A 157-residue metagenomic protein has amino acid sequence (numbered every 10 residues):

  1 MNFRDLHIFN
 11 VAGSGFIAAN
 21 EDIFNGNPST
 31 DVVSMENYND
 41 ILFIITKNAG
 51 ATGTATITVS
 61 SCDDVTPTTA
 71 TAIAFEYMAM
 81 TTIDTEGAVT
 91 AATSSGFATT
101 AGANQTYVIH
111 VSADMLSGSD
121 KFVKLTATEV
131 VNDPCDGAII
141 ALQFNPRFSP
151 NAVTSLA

Functional and structural regions predicted by a protein language model:
M1-F16, S119, A127-A157: C-terminal interaction-tip segments
M1-L42, L156: Solvent-exposed, flexible loop/coil segments flanking beta-strands in beta-rich domains
M1-L6, T71, M80-D84, S112: Predominantly extracellular/luminal regions of secreted and cell-surface proteins, especially disulfide-bonded
N27-S34, M78-D133, A138-Q143: Beta-sandwich interaction modules
N39-A49, L125: A short beta-strand element within beta-rich, extracytoplasmic domains of secreted/secretory-pathway proteins
N48-A55, V65, V131-C135: Extended, low-complexity, turn-rich repeat/linker tracts enriched in Gly/Pro/Ser/Thr and Asp/Glu that occur
T58-P67, M78-M80: Predominantly extracellular/luminal cell-surface or secreted proteins
